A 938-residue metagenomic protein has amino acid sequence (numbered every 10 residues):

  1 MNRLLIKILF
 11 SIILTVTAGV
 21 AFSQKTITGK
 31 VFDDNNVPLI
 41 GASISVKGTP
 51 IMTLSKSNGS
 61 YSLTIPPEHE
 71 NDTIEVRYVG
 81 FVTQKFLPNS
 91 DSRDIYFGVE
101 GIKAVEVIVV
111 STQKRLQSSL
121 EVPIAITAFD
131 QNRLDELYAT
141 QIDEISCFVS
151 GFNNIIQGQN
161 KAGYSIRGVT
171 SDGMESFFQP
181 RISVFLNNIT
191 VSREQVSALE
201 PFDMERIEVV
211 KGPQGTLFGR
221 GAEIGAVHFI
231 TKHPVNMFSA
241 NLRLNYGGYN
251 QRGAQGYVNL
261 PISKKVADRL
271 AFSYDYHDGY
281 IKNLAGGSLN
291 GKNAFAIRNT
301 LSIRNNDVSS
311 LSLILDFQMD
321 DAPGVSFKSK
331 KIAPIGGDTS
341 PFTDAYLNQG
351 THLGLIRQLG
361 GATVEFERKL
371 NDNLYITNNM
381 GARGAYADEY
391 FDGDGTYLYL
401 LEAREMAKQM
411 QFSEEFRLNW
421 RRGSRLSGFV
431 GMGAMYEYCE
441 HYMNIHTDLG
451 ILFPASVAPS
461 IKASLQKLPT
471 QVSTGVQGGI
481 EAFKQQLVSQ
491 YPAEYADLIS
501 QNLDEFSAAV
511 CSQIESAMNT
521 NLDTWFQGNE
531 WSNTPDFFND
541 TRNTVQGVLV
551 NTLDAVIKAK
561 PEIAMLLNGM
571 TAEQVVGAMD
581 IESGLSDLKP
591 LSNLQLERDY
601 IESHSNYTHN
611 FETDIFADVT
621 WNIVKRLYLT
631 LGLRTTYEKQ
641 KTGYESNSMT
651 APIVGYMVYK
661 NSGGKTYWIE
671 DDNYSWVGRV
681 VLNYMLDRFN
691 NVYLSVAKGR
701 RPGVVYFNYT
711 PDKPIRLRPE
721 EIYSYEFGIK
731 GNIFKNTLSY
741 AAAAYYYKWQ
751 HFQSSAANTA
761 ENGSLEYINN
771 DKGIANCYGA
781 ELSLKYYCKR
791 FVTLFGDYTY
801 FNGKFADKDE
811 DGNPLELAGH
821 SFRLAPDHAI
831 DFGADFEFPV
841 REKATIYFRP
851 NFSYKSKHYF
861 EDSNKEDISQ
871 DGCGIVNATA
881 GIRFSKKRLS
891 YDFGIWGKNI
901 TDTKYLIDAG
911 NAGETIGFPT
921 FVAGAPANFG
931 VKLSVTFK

Functional and structural regions predicted by a protein language model:
F32-D34, A42-K47, E75-F81, N89-D135: Short, acidic, small-residue-rich periplasmic hinge/interaction motif at the N-terminus of Gram-negative outer-membrane
Y61-P66, M174-E175, I182, N187-K211: Short acidic/polar hinge/loop motifs at secondary-structure boundaries that mediate gating or recognition
Q179, R193, F202-E205, K211 (+7 more regions): Outer-membrane beta-barrel translocator/receptor signature
N236, N245, Y257, P261-T351 (+3 more regions): Periplasmic-side early beta-strands and strand-to-turn transitions of outer-membrane beta-barrels
N259, M406-A407, Q411-F412, R417-G433 (+3 more regions): Conserved C-terminal beta-signal and adjacent last beta-strands/turns of outer-membrane beta-barrel proteins
S302-N306, L418-R421, S427, G431-M435 (+11 more regions): Structural signature of Gram-negative outer-membrane beta-barrels, strongest in the C-terminal barrel of TonB-dependent
A403-L418, H604, T608, E612 (+6 more regions): Outer membrane beta-barrel strand-and-loop segments of large Gram-negative receptors, especially TonB-dependent
S424, F429, K625-R626, A741-K748 (+2 more regions): Gram-negative outer-membrane beta-barrel transporters
